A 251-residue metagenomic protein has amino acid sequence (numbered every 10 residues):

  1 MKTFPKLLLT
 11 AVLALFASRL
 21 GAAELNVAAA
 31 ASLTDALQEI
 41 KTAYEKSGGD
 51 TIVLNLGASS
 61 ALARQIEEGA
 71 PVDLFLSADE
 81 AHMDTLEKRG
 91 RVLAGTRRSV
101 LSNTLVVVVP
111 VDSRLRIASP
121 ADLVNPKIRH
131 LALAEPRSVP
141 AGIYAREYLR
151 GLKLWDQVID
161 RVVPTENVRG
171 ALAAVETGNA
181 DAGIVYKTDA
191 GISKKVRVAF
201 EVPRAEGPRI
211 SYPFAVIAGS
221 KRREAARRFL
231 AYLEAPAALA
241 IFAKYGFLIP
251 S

Functional and structural regions predicted by a protein language model:
M1-F4: N-terminal secretory signal peptides that target proteins for export/translocation
K6-R19: Bacterial N-terminal signal peptides
A22-A70, S77-E80, D84-G90, R98-S251: Exported/periplasmic ABC-transporter solute-binding proteins
L93: Active-site acidic carboxylates
